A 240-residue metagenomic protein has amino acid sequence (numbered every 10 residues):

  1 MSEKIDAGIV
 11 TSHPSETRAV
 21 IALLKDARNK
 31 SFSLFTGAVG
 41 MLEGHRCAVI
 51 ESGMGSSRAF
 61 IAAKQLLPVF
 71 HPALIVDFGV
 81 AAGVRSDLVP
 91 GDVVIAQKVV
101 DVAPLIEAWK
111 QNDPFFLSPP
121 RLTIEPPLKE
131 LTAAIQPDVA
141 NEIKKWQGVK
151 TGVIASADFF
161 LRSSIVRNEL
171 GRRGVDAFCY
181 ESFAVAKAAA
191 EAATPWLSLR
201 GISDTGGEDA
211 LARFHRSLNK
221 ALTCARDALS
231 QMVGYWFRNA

Functional and structural regions predicted by a protein language model:
S2-K64, F70: N-terminal short beta-loop-beta anion/metal-coordinating cradle
A19, L23-R28, V89-V100, N219: A glycine- and small-aliphatic-rich helix-loop capping segment at beta-alpha/alpha-beta transitions that lines
A62, L66, I135-V139, A221-M232: Short, well-ordered amphipathic alpha-helical segments that serve as non-catalytic structural scaffolds within diverse
H71-V76: Proline-aspartate-enriched helix->loop->beta-strand connector
V84-R173: Mid-sequence, gly/pro-rich, charge-dense loop/helix-turn segments that line enzyme active sites
A157-L211: A C-terminal functional module that forms or caps the active site or interfaces directly with catalytic machinery
W196, G201-A240: Regulatory input/activation interfaces that engage signals or partners
